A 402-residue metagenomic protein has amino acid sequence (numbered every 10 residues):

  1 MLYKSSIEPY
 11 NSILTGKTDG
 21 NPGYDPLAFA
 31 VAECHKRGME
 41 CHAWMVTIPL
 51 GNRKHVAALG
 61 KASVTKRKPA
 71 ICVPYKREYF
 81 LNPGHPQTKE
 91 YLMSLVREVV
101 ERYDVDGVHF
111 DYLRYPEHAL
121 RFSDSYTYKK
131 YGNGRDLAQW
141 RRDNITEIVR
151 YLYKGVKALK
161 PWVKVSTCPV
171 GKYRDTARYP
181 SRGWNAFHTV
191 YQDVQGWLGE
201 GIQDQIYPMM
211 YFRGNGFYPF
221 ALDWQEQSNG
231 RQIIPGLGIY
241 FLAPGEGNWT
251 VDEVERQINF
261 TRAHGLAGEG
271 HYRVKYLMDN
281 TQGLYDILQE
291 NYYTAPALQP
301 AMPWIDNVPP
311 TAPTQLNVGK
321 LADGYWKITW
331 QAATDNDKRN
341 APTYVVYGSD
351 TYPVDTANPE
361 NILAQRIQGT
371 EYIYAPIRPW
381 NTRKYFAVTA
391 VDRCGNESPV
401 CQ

Functional and structural regions predicted by a protein language model:
M1-V46, G132-L159: Aromatic-lined substrate-binding rim segments of carbohydrate-active enzymes
L2-T15, P49-K76, L113-N133, R178-N185: Aromatic- and acidic-residue-enriched segments that line the glycan-binding/catalytic groove of carbohydrate-active
P26-L27, V31-A32, H42-R102, H188-T189: Active-site-adjacent "subsite" loops/lids of carbohydrate-active enzymes
K130-P180, W184-E246: Glycoside hydrolase catalytic-domain groove-lining segments
V194-F217, R231-I305: Substrate-binding cleft of secreted/luminal carbohydrate-active enzymes
G283-R339, C394-Q402: Pro/Thr/Ser/Gly-rich low-complexity, intrinsically disordered linker/stalk tracts
A333-P359, R383: Solvent-exposed loop/turn segments flanking beta-strands in beta-repeat/beta-sandwich domains
Y374-E397: Beta-strand-rich modules
